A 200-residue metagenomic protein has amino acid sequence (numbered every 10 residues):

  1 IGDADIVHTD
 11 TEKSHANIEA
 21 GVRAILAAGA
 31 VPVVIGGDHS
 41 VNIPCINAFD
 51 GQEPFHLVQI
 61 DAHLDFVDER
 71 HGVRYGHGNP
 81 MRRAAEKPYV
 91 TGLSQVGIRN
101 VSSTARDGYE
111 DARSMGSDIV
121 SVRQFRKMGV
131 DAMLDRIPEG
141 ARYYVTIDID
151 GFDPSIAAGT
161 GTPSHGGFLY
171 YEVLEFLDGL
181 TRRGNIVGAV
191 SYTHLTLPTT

Functional and structural regions predicted by a protein language model:
I1-H56, S103, I119-S121, R126-I137 (+1 more regions): Metal-dependent C-N hydrolase catalytic cores
N17, V41, L64-V67, G72-A85 (+2 more regions): Active-site glycine-rich loop that binds ribose-phosphate moieties when present
V34-G36, Q59-D61, Q95-G97, T146-D150 (+1 more regions): Short beta-strand segments
R70-V73, A158-G166: Short glycine-enriched, charge-decorated loop/helix-capping segments at active-site entrances that position
S94-A157: Active-site rim beta-loop-alpha module in soluble metabolic enzymes
S164-F176: Gly/Ser/Thr-rich active-site loops/lids in small-molecule metabolic enzymes that frequently grip phosphoryl groups
T193-T199: Conserved small/polar residues in nucleotide/adenosyl-binding loops
